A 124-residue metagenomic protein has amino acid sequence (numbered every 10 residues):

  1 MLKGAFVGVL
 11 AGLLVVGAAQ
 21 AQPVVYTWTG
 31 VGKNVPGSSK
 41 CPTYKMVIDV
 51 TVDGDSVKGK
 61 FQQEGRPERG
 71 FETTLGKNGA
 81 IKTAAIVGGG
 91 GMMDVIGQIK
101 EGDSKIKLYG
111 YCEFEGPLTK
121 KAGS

Functional and structural regions predicted by a protein language model:
M1-V9: Bacterial N-terminal signal peptides that target proteins for export
V16-A21: Sec/Tat signal peptide C-region and signal peptidase I cleavage site
Q22-S124: Central antiparallel beta-sheet cores of small beta-barrel/beta-sandwich binding domains
